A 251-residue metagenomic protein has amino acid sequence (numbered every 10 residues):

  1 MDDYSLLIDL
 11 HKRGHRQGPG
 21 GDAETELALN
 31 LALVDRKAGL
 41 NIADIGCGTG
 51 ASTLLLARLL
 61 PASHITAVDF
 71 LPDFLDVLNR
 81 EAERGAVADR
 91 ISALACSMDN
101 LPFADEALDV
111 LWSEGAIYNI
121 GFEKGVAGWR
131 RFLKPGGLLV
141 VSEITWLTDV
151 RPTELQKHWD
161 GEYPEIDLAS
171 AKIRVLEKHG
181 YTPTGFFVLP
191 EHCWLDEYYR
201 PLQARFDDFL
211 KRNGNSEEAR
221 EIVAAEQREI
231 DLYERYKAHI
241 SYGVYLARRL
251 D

Functional and structural regions predicted by a protein language model:
S5-D22: Class I SAM-dependent methyltransferase Rossmann-like catalytic core, especially the SAM/SAH-binding loop
P19-A38: Conserved alpha-helix/loop element of class I SAM-dependent methyltransferases that forms part of the SAM/SAH-binding
A43, T49-N100: Class I SAM-dependent methyltransferase SAM/SAH-binding core
D99-V110: A short acidic, Gly/Pro-enriched loop at the edge of an enzyme's catalytic core that lines a small-molecule cofactor
V110-E123: A short SAM/SAH-binding and catalytic strip from SAM-dependent methyltransferases
K124-L138: A short glycine-rich, Lys/Arg-flanked "PGG" loop and its adjoining helix->strand segment in the class I
I144-Y163: Short, glycine-/aromatic-enriched active-site segment of Class I SAM-dependent methyltransferases
F187-D251: Conserved Class I S-adenosyl-L-methionine
